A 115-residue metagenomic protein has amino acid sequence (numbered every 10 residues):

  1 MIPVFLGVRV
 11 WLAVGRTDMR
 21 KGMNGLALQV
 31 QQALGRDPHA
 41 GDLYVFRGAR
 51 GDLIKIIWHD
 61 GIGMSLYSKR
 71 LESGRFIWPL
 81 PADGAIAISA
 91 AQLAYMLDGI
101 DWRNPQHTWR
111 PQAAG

Functional and structural regions predicted by a protein language model:
M1-G115: Polybasic/polar functional segments that serve as interface/processing modules
